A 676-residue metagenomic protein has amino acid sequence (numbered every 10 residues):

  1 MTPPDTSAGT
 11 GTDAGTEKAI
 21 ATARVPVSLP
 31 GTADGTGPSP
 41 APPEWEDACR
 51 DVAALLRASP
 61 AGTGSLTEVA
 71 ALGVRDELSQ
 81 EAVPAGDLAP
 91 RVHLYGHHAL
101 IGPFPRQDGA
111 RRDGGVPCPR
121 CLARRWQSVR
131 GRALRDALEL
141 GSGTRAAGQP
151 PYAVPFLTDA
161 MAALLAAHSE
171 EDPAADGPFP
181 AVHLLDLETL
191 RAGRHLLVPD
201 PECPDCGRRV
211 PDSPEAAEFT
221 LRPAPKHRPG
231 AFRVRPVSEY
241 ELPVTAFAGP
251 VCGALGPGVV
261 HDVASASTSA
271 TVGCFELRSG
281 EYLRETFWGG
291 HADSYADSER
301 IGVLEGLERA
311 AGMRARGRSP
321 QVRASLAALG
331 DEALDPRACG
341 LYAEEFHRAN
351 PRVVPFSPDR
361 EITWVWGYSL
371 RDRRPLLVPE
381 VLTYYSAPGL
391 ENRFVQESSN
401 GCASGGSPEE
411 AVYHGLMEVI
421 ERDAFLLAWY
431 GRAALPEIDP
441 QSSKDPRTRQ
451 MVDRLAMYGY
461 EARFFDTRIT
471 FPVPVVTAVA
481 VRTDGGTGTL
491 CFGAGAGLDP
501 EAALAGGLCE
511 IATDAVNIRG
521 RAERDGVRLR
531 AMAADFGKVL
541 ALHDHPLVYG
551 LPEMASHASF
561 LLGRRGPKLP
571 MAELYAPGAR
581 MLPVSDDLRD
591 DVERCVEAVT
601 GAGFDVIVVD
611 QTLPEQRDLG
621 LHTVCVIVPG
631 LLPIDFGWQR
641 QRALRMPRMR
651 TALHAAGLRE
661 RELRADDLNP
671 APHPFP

Functional and structural regions predicted by a protein language model:
T2, A21-G31, P42-D159: E1/E1-like adenylate-forming module used to activate ubiquitin-like modifiers and sulfur-carrier proteins
T2-P4, I20-P26, G73-L78, A82 (+2 more regions): Helix-biased "structured C-terminal domain" signature
D5-E17: Small-residue-biased low-complexity repeat regions
P40-P43, D47, P446, D590: Alpha-helix boundary/N-cap detector
P105-V116, S169-F179, G389-L390: Intrinsically disordered, low-complexity coil segments
V116-R120, R124-Q127, D159, A163 (+5 more regions): Residues on a specific face of well-ordered alpha-helices
L157-P173: Internal hydrophobic alpha-helix adjacent to the cofactor/substrate pocket in enzyme cavities
